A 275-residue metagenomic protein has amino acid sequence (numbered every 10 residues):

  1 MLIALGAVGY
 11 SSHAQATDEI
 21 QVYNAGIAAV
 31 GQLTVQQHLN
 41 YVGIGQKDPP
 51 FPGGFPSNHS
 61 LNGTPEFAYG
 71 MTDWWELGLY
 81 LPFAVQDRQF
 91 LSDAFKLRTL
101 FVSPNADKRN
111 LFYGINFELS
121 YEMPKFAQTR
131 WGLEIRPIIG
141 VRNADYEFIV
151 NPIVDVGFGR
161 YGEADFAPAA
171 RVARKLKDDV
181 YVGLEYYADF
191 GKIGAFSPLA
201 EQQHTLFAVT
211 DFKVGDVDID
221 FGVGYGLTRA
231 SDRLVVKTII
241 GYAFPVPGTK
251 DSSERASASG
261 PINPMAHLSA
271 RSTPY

Functional and structural regions predicted by a protein language model:
M1-G6: Sec-dependent N-terminal signal peptides
G9-S11: N-terminal signal peptide c-region/cleavage motif recognized by signal peptidases
A14-Y275: Transmembrane beta-barrel domains of Gram-negative outer membranes and organellar outer membranes
